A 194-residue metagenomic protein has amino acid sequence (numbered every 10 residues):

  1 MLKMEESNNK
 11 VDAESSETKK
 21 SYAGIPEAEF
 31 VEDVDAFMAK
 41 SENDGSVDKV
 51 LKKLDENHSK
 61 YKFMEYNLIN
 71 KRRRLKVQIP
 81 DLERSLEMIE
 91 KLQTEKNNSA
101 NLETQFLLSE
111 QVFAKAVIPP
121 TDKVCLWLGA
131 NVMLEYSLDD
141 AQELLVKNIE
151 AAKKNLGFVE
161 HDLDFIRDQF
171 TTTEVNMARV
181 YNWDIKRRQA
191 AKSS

Functional and structural regions predicted by a protein language model:
L2-L128, V132-S194: Intrinsically disordered, low-complexity regulatory regions in eukaryotic proteins
